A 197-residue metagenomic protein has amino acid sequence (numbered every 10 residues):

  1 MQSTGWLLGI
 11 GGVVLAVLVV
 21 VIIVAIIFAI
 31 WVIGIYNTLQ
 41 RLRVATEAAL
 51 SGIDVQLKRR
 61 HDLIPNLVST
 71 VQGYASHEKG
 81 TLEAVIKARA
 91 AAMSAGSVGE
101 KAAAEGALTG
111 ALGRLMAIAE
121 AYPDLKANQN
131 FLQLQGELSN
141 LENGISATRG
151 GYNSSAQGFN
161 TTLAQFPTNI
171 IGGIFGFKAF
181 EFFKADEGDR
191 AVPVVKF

Functional and structural regions predicted by a protein language model:
Q2-F197: A helix-centric hydrophobic-segment signal that preferentially recognizes long, alpha-helical stretches used
